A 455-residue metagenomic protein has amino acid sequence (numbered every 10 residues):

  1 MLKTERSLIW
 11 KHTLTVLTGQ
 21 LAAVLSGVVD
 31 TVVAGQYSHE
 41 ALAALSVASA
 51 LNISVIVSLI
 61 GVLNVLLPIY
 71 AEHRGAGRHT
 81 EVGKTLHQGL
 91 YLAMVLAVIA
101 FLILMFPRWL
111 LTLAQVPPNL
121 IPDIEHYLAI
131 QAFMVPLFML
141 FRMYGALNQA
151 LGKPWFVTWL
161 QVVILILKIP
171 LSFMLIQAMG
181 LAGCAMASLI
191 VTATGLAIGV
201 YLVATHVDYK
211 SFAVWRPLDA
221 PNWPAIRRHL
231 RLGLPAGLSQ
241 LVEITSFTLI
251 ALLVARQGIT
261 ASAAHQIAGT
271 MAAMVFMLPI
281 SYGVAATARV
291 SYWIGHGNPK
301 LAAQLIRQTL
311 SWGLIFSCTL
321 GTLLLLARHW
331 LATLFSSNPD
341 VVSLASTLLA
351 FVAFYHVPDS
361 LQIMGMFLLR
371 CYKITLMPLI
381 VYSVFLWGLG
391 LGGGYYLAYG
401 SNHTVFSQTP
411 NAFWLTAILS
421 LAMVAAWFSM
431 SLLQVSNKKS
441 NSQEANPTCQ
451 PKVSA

Functional and structural regions predicted by a protein language model:
M1-V16, Y70-M134, L167-P170, I176-L234 (+2 more regions): Short alpha-helical transmembrane segments in multi-pass integral membrane proteins
T4-V32, Q36-Y37, A50-G61, V65 (+7 more regions): N-terminal transmembrane alpha-helices
K11-D30, I130, F141, S188-G195 (+4 more regions): Transmembrane helical elements of multi-pass membrane transporters/channels
T18, A22, S26, V55-L59 (+12 more regions): Residue-level hotspots within pore-lining transmembrane alpha-helices of multi-pass secondary transporters
V24-A43, L111-P118, M174-M179, L241-M274 (+3 more regions): Helix-terminus/linker motif at the lipid-water interface of multi-pass membrane proteins
V28, Q36-H39, H73-A76, A150-L151 (+5 more regions): Helix-loop interface residues and adjacent transmembrane-helix termini in multi-pass membrane transporters, primarily
L42-F101, M105, F138-G152, V157 (+3 more regions): Small-residue-rich hydrophobic transmembrane alpha-helices
I60-L63, I130-Q149, V157-K168, C184-V200 (+5 more regions): Short runs within selected transmembrane alpha-helices of multi-pass transporters and secretion channels
